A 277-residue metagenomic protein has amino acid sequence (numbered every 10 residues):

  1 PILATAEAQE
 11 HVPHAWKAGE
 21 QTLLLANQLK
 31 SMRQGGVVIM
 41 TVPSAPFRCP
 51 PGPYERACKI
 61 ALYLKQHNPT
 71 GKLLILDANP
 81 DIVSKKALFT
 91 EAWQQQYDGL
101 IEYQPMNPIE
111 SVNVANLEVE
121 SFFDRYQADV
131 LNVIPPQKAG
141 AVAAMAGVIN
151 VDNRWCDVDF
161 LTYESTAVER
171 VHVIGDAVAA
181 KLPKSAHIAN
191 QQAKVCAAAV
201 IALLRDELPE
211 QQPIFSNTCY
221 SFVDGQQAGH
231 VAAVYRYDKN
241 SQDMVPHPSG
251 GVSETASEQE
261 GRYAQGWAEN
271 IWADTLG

Functional and structural regions predicted by a protein language model:
I2-Q34, Q127-Q191, A202: FAD-site-proximal beta/loop scaffold in flavoenzymes
Q21-T70: Rossmann-like NAD(P)H-binding beta-loop-alpha module
I39-V42, L73-N79, F215-V223: Extended hydrophobic secondary-structure segments that form protein cores and membrane-embedded regions
I39-V42, R48-G52, R56-K59, P80-F89 (+8 more regions): Residues forming the flavin
L62-R154, E210: A Rossmann-like FAD-binding core segment of flavoenzymes
I109-V112, C156, Y163, S221: A structural signal for short hydrophobic beta-strand segments in well-ordered beta-sheet cores
I174-V223, A232: A conserved FAD-binding loop/helix module that cradles the flavin
H230-G277: C-terminal auxiliary extensions adjacent to catalytic cores
